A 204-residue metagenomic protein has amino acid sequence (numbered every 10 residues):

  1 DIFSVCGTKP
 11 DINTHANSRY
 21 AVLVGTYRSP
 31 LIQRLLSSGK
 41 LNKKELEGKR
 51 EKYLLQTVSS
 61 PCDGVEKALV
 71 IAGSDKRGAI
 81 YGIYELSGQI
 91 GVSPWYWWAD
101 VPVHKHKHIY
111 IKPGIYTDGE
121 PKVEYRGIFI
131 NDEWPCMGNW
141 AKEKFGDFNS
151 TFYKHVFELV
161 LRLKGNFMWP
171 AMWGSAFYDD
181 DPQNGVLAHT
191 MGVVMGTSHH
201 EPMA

Functional and structural regions predicted by a protein language model:
D1-E120: Contiguous, structured surface segment used for ligand recognition
C6, P10, H15-S18, R28-S38 (+1 more regions): Aromatic-lined carbohydrate-binding surfaces of glycoside hydrolases
